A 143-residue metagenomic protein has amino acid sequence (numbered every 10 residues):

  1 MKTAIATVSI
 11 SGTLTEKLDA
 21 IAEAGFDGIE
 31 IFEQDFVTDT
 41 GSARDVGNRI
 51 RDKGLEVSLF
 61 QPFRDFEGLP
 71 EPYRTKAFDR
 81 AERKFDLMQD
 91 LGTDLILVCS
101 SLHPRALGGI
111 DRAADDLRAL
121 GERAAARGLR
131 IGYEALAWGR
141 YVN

Functional and structural regions predicted by a protein language model:
M1-D94, A125: N-terminal pre-domain/capping segments
D52, E67-N143: Active-site acidic/histidine proton-transfer and metal-coordination neighborhood in alpha/beta enzyme cores
